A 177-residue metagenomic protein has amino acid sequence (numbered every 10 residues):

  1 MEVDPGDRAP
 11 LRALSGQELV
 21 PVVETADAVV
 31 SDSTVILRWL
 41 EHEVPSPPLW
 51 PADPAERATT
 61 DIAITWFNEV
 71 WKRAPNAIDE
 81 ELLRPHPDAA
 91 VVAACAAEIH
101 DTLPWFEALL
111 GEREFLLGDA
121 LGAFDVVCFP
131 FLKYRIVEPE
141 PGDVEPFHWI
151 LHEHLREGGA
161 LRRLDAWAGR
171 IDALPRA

Functional and structural regions predicted by a protein language model:
M1-A96, H100, E114-L116: GST-like domain detector, emphasizing the conserved glutathione-binding G-site in the N-terminal thioredoxin-like
F67-G169: GST-like fold's C-terminal all-alpha helical module
R170-A173, A177: Charged phosphate-binding loop/patch that engages nucleotide di/tri-phosphates or the phosphate backbone of nucleic
